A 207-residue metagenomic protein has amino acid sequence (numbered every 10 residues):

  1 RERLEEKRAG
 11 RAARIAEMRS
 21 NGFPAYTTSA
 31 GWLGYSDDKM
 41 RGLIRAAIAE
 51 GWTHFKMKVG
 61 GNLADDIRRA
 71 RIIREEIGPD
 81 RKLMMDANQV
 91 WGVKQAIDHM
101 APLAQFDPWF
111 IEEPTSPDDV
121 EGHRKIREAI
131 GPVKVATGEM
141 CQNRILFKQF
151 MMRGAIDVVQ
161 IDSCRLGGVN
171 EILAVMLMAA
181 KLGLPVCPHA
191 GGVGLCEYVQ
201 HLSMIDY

Functional and structural regions predicted by a protein language model:
R1-L83, N88-Q105: N-terminal capping/lid subdomain adjacent to the active-site entrance of alpha/beta enzymes
M57-V193, E197: Catalytic core of soluble alpha/beta enzymes
L202-Y207: Active-site pocket-lining/capping segments in soluble small-molecule metabolic enzymes
